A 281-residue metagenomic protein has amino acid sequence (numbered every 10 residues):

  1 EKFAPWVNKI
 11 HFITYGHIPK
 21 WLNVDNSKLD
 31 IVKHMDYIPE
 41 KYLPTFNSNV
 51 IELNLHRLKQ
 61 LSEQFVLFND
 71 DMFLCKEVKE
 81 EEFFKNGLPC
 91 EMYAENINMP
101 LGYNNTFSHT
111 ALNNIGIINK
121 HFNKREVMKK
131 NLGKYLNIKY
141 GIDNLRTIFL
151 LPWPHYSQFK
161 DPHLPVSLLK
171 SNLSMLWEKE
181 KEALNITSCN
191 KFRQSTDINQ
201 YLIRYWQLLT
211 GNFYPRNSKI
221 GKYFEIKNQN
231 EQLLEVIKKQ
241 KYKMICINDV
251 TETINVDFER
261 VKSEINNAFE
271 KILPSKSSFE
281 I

Functional and structural regions predicted by a protein language model:
E1-D36, L209-F213, Y223-L233, I237-I281: N-terminal anchoring/stem segment of glycosyltransferases
P5, G16, N49, E63 (+1 more regions): A structural signal for well-ordered alpha-helical segments within the folded catalytic domains of diverse enzymes
K9-T14, Q64-N69, L74-K76, P215-R216 (+1 more regions): A structural signal for short, well-ordered beta-strand segments and their strand-loop junctions that often border
I18-E63: Active-site-proximal specificity loops/subdomain of glycosyltransferases
I18-N23, F73-E77, E82-K85, N144-T147 (+2 more regions): Short catalytic/ligand-binding loop motif for oxyanion handling, primarily in non-cytosolic enzymes, centered on
L55-N96: GT-A fold catalytic core of metal-dependent nucleotide-sugar glycosyltransferases, centered on the diacidic
C90-S188: Long, charge-rich alpha-helical interaction segments
L164-K241: Extended, basic/helix-rich recognition subdomains
